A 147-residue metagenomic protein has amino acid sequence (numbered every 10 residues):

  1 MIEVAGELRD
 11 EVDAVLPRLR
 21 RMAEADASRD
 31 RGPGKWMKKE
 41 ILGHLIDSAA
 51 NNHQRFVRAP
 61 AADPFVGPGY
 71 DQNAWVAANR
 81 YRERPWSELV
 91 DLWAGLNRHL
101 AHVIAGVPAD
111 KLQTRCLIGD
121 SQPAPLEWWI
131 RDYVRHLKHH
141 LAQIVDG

Functional and structural regions predicted by a protein language model:
M1-G6: Terminal targeting/low-complexity segments that flank the catalytic cores of oxidoreductases
E7-E11, R18-R20, V76-Q113: Acidic/histidine-rich alpha-helical segments that form the ligand environment of transition-metal centers
R9-L16, K39, H53: Short amphipathic alpha-helical segments
V15-R18, M22-A25, D63, V107-D110 (+1 more regions): A short secondary-structure junction motif
D26-Q72, R98-H102, R115-G147: Short, contiguous alpha-helical
